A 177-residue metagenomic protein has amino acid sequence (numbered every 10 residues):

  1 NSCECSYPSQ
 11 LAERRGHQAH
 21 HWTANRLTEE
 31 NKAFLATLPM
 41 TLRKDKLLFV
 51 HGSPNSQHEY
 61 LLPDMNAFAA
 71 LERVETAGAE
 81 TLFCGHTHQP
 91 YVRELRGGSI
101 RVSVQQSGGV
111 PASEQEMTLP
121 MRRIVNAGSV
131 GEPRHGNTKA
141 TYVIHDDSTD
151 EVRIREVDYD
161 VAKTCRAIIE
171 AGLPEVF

Functional and structural regions predicted by a protein language model:
N1, M40, G52, G85-T87 (+2 more regions): Active-site metal-binding loops of divalent metal-dependent hydrolases
N1-C3, N55-Q57, T81-L95, E132-N137: Active-site environment of divalent metal-dependent phosphoester hydrolases
N1-V50, N55-G78: Active-site neighborhood of divalent metal-dependent phosphoester bond hydrolases
T37, T76-G78, C84-T87, L119-P120 (+1 more regions): Short gly/pro-enriched beta-turn/loop segments at secondary-structure junctions
T41-K44, Q89-E94, T141-H145: Short beta-strand scaffold segments in enzyme catalytic cores
T41-L42, R73-V74, R93, S113-T118: Short, conserved, surface-exposed binding loops centered on an aromatic residue
G97-F177: Acidic, His/Gly-rich catalytic cores of divalent-metal-dependent hydrolytic chemistry
